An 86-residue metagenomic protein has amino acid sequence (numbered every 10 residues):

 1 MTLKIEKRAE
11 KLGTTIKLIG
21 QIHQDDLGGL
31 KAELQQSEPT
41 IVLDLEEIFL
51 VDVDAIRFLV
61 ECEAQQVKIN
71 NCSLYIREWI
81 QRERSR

Functional and structural regions predicted by a protein language model:
M1-T14: Short beta-strand/loop segment at the start of cytosolic alpha/beta domains
L18-R86: Amphipathic alpha-helical interaction surfaces in cytosolic regulatory modules
